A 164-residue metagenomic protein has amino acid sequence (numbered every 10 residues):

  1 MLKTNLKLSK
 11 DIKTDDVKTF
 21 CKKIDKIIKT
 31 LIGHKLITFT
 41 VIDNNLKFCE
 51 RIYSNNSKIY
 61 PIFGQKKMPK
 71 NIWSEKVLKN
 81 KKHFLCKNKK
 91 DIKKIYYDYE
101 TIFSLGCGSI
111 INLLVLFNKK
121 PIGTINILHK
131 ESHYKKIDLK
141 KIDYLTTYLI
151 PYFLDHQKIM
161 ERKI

Functional and structural regions predicted by a protein language model:
M1-D15: Signal-transmission linkers at sensory-effector interfaces
V17, H129-I164: Juxtadomain coupling helices with adjacent low-complexity linkers
K23-K29, H34-D43: Short, hydrophobic-rich beta-strand element in sensory/regulatory alpha-beta domains
F39-P61: GAF sensory/regulatory domain recognition with acknowledged cross-activation on helical regulatory dimers
K58-K93: Regulatory sensory and allosteric helical modules in signal-transduction proteins and certain transcription factors
K90-G106: Signal-transducing coupling segments at domain and membrane junctions
S109-L116: A short, aliphatic-rich beta-strand micro-motif
L116-H129: Sensory-domain boundary capping and coupling elements
